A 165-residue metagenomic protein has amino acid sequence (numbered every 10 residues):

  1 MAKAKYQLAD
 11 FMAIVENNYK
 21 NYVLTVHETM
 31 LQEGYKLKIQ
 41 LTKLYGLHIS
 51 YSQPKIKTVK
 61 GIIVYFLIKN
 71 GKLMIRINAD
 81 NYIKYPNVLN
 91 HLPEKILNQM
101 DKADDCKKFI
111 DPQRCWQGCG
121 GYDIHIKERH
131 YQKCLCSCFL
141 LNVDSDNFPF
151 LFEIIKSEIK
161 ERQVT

Functional and structural regions predicted by a protein language model:
M1-V15: A short, surface-exposed helix-loop junction/capping segment
Y6-Q7, N17-Y19, G34, T42-G46 (+1 more regions): A generic short-segment signal for beta-strand/edge and adjacent turn/coil regions
F11-N18, F139-V143: Conserved aromatic-histidine-acidic binding/catalytic patches
I14-I39, F148-Q163: Amphipathic alpha-helical segments
T42-C138, V143-D146, F150-T165: Short, conserved beta-strand/beta-arch hydrophobic-aromatic motifs that form part of recognition grooves or interface
